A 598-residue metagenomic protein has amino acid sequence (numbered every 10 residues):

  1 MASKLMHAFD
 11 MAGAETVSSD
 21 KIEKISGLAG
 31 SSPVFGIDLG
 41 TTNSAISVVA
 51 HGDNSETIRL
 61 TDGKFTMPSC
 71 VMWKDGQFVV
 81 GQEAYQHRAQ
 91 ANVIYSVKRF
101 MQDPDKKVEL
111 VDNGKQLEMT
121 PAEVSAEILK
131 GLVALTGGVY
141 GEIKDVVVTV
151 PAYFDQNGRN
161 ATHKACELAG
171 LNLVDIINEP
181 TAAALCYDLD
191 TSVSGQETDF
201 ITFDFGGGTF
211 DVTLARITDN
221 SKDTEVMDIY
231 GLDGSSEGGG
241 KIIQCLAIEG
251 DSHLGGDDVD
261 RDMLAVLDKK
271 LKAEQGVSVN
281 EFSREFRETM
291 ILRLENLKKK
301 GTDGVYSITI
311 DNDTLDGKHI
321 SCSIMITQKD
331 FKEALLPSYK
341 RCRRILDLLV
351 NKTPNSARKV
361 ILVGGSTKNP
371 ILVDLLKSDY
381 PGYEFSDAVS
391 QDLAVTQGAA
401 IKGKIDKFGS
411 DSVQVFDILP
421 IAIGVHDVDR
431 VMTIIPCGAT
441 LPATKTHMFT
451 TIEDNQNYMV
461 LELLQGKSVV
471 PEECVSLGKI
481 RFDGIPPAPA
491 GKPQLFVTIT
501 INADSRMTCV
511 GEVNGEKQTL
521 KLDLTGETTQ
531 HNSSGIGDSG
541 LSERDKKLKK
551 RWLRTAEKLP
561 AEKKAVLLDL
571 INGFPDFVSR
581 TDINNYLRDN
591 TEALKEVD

Functional and structural regions predicted by a protein language model:
M1-F100, D112-E118, G137-D598: Oxyanion-binding/catalytic loops of NTP- or PPi-dependent enzymes
D103-P104: Amphipathic alpha-helical blocks
K107-V111: AMP-dependent adenylate-forming
L129-V133, R343: Generic structural signal for well-ordered alpha-helices, preferentially at hydrophobic/aromatic core positions
